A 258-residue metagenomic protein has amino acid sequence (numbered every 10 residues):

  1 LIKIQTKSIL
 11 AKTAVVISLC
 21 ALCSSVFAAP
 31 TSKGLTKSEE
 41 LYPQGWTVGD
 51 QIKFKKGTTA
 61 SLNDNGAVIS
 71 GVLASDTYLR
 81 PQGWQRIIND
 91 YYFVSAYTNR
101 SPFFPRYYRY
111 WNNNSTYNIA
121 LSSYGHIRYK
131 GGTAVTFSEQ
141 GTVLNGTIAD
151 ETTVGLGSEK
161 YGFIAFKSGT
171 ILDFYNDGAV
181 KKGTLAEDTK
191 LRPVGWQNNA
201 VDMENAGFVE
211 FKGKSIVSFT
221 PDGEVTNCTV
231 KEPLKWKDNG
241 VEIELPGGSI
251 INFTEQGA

Functional and structural regions predicted by a protein language model:
L1-I2, T254: Terminal low-complexity interaction tails
I2-V15: Bacterial N-terminal signal peptides that target proteins for export
A28-A258: Glycine/tyrosine- and acidic-biased, solvent-exposed loop/turn segments at the edges of beta-strands
